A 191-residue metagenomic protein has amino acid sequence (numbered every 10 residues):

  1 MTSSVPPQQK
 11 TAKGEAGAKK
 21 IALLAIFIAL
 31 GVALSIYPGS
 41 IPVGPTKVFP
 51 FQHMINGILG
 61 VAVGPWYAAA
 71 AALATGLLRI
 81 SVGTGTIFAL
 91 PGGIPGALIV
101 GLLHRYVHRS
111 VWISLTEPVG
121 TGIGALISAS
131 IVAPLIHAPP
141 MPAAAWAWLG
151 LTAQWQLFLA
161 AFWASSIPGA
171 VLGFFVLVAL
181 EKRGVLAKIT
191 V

Functional and structural regions predicted by a protein language model:
M1-V191: Loop-helix junctions at membrane interfaces
